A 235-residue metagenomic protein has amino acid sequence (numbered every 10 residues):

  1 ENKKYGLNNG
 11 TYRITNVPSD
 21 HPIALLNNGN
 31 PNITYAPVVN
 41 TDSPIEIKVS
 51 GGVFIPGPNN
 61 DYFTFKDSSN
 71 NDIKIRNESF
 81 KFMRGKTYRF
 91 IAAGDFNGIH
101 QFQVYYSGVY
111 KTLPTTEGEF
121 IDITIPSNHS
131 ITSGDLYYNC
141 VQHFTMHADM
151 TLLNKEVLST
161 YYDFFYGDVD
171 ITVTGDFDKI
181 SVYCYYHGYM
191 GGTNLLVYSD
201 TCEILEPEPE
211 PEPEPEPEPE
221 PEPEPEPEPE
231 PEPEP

Functional and structural regions predicted by a protein language model:
E1-P22, N27-I33, P37-Q103, S107-Y110 (+1 more regions): Extracellular, modular beta-sheet/disulfide-rich ectodomains of secreted and cell-surface proteins
G10, N28-G29, T116, K155 (+1 more regions): Low-complexity, intrinsically disordered/propeptide-like segments
D20, S43-D61, F65, N71-I73 (+2 more regions): Extracellular/periplasmic metallocenter environments
E203-P235: Acidic, proline-/serine-/threonine-rich low-complexity intrinsically disordered repeat tracts
